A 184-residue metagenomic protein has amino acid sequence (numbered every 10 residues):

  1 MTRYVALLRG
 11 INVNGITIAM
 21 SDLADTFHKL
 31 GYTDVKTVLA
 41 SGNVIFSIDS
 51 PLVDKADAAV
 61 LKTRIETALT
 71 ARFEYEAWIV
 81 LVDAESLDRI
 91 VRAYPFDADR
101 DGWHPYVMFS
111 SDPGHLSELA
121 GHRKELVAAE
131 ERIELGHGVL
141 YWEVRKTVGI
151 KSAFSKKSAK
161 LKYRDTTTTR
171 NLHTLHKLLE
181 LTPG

Functional and structural regions predicted by a protein language model:
T2-S41, I45-G184: Surface-exposed, charge/polar-rich loops and edge strands
